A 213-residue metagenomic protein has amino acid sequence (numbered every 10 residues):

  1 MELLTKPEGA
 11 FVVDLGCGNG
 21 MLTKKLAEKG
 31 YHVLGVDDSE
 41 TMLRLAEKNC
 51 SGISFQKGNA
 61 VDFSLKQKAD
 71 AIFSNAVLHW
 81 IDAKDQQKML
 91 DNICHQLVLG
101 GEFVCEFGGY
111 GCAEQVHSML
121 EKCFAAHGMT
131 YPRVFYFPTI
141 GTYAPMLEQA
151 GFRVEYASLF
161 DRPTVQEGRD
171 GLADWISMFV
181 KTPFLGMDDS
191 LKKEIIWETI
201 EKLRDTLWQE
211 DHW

Functional and structural regions predicted by a protein language model:
M1-A10: Conserved alpha-helix/loop element of class I SAM-dependent methyltransferases that forms part of the SAM/SAH-binding
F11-D62: Class I SAM-dependent methyltransferase SAM/SAH-binding core
K24-A27, L90-C94, H117, E121: A structural alpha-helix within SAM-dependent methyltransferase catalytic domains
S64-I72: A short acidic, Gly/Pro-enriched loop at the edge of an enzyme's catalytic core that lines a small-molecule cofactor
A71-K84: A short SAM/SAH-binding and catalytic strip from SAM-dependent methyltransferases
Q87-E102: A short glycine-rich, Lys/Arg-flanked "PGG" loop and its adjoining helix->strand segment in the class I
G100-R169, L185: Conserved catalytic/acceptor-binding region of the Class I
E155-D211: C-terminal helical/coil "lid" or tail adjacent to the Rossmann-like core of SAM-dependent
